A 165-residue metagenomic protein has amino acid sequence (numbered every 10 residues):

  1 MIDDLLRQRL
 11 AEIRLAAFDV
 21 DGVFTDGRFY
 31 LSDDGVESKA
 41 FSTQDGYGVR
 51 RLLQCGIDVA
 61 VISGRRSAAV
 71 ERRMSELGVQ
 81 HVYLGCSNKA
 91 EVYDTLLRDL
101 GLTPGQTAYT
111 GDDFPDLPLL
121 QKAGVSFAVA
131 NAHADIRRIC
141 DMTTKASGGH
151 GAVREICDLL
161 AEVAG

Functional and structural regions predicted by a protein language model:
M1-F18: Non-catalytic pre-domain segments flanking phosphatase-related domains
A17-D19, T110-G111: Generic enzyme active-site microenvironment
V20, G64-R65, C86, A130-H133: Short secondary-structure boundary segments
F24-L53: A positional/architectural concept
G35-S42, S75-L77, H81-V82, A90-G165: Mg2+-dependent phosphoryl-transfer enzymes with acidic/Ser/Thr/Gly-rich catalytic loops
V49-R73, Y83-L84, L120: Substrate-recognition element of Asp-dependent hydrolases with the DxDx(T/V) motif
